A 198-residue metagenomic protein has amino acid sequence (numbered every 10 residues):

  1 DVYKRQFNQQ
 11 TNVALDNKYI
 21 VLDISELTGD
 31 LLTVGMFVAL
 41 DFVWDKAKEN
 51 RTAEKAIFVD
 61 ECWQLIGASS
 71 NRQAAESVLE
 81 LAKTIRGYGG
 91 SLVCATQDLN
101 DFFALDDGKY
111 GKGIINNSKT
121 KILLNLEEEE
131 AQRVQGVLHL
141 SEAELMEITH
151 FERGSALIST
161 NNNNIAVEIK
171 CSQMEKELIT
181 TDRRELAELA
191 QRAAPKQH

Functional and structural regions predicted by a protein language model:
D1-G90, G108, E147, F151 (+1 more regions): P-loop NTPase motor domains
V2-Y3, G113, I169, K196-H198: Polar low-complexity intrinsically disordered regions
L27-G29, Q64-I66, L99-D101, E129 (+1 more regions): Short acidic, S/G/P-rich loop/turn micro-motifs used as interaction or catalytic elements
L32, E168, I179: Short acidic, gly/pro-rich beta-turn/loop elements at beta-sheet edges and active-site/ligand-binding grooves
S69, Q73-A75, L79-S172: Conserved ATP-driven motor cores of ASCE-family P-loop NTPases powering translocation/secretion/packaging/pilus
M174-E185: Short, surface-exposed linear segments at secondary-structure transitions and domain or protein termini
L186-H198: Acidic, low-complexity intrinsically disordered tails
